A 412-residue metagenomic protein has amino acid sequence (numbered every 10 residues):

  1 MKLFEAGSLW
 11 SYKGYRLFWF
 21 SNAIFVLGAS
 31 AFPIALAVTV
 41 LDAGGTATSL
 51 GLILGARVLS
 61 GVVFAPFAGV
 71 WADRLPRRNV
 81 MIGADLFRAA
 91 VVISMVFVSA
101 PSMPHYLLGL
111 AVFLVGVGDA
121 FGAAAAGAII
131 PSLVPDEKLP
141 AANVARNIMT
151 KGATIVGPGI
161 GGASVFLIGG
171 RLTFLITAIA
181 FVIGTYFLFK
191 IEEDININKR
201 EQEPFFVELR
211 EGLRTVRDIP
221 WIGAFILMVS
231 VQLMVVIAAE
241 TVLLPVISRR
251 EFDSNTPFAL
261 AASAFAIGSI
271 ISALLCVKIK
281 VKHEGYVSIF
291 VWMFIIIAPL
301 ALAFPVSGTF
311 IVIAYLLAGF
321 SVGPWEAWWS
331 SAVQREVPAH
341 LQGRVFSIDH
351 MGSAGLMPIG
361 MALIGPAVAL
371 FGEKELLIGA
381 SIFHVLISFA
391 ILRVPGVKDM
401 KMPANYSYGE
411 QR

Functional and structural regions predicted by a protein language model:
M1-Y15, E193-L227, G409-Q411: Juxtamembrane intracellular "pre-TM" segments in multi-pass secondary transporters
R16-P33, A56-V70, P76-V91, L107-F166 (+4 more regions): Substrate-agnostic recognition of the 12-TM MFS/MFS-like secondary transporter fold
A23, A31-A35, F166-L175, R210 (+1 more regions): A single, central transmembrane helix in multi-pass transporters
F32-A35, G44-G51, V144, N255-A262 (+1 more regions): Small-residue hotspots at the loop-to-helix junctions and early N-terminal turns of transmembrane alpha-helices
I34-A43, M95-A100, V156-I176, R250-E251 (+1 more regions): Transmembrane alpha-helix termini and helix-breaking/packing motifs in multi-pass membrane transporters
G44, P76, V98-S102, F304-V306: Helix-breaking motifs and short loop linkers at transmembrane-helix boundaries and internal kinks in secondary membrane
V62-F67, V80, S94, R210 (+2 more regions): C-terminal transmembrane bundle of multi-pass solute transporters/carriers
S132, F174, A180-E203, K282 (+1 more regions): Helix-loop junctions on the cytosolic side of multi-pass membrane transporters, especially the intracellular loop
